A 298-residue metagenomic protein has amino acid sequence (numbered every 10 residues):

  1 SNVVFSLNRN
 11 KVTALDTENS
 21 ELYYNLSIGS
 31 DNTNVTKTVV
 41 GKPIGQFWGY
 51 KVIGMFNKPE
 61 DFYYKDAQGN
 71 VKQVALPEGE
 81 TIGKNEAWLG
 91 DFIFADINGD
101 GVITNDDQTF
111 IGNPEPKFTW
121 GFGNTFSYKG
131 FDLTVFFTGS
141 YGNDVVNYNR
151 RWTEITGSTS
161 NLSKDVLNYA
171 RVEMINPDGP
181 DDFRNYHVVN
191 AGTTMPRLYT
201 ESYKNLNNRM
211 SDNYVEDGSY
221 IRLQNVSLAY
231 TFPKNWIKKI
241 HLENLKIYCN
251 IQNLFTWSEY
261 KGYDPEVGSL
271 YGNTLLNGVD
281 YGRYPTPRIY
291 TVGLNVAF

Functional and structural regions predicted by a protein language model:
S1, F118, K129-F131, S219 (+2 more regions): Outer-envelope beta-barrel architecture signal
S1-G112, E154, S163-G192: Conserved small-residue
S1-V3, V135, I247-C249, L294: Membrane-embedded beta-strand positions of outer-membrane beta-barrel proteins
F5-K11, Y128-G130, G139-N143, N225 (+3 more regions): Transmembrane beta-strands of outer-membrane beta-barrel pores
R9-D16, N57-P59, G142-Y148, S158-T159 (+3 more regions): Outer-membrane beta-barrel proteins
N10, T286-F298: Outer-membrane beta-barrel "beta-signal"
G121-G123, N225-A229, T291-G293: Membrane-embedded beta-strand positions in outer-membrane beta-barrel channels/transporters
G142-K246: Extracytoplasmic gating/loop element in the C-terminal half of outer-membrane beta-barrel translocons and assembly
